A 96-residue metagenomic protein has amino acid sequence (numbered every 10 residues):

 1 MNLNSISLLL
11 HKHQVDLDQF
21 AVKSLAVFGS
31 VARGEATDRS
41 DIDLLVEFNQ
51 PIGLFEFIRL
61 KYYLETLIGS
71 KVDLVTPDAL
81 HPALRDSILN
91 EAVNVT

Functional and structural regions predicted by a protein language model:
M1-L25: Helical scaffold of the NTase/Pol beta-like nucleotidyltransferase catalytic core
M1-N4, F48-D78: Metal-dependent nucleotidyltransferase catalytic core
H11, I52, V93: Basic nucleic-acid-binding interfaces
F20, R39-D41, L67: Short connector loops at helix/strand junctions that flank enzyme active sites, especially segments positioning acidic
L25, I42-L44, V72: Conserved beta-strand core positions
G29, G34-G53: Catalytic metal-binding acidic patch
R39, F57-I58, R85-D86: Conserved strand-to-helix beginnings and helix N-cap segments that scaffold or border functional pockets
T66-T96: Conserved catalytic core of two-metal-ion nucleotidyltransferases
